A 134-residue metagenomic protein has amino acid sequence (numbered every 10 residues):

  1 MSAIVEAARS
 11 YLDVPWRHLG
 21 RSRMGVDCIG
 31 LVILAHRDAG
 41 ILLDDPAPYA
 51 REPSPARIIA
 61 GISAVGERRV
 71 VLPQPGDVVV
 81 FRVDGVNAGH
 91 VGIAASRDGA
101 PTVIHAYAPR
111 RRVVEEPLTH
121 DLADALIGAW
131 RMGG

Functional and structural regions predicted by a protein language model:
M1, G25, N87-A88: Alpha-helix N-cap/helix-start motif
M1-V14, P117-G134: Non-catalytic ligand/cofactor/substrate-binding and regulatory segments of enzyme domains
R9, R17, I41-D44: Catalytic phosphate/metal-binding cores of nucleic-acid and nucleotide-processing enzymes, i.e., regions that mediate
L12-R17, F81: A broad detector of the eukaryotic-type serine/threonine protein kinase catalytic domain
L19-A39: Active-site nucleophilic cysteine motif
D44-L118, G133: ...with weaker cross-activation on analogous glycine-rich loops/strands in unrelated enzymes
